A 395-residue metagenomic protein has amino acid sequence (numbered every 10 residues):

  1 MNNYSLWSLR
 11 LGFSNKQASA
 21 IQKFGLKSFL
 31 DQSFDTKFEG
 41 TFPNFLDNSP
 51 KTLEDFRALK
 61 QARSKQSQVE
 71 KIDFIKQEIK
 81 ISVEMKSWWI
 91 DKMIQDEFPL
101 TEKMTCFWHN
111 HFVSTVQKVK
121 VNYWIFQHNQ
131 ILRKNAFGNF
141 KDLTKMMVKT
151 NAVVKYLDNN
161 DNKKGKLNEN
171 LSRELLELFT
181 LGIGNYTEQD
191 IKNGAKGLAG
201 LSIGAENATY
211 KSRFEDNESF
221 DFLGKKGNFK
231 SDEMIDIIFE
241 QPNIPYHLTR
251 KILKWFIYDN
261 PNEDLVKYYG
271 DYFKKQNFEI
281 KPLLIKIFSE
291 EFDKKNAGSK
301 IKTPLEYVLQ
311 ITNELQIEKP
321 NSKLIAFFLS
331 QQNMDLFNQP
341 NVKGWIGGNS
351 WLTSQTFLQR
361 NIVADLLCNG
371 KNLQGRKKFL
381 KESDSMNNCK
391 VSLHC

Functional and structural regions predicted by a protein language model:
M1-N3, Q95-L100, Y186, I238-I244 (+3 more regions): Structural motif
N3, G25-F29, W89, A152 (+7 more regions): Exposed alpha-helical structural elements
N3-N44, T150-N151, N162, G200 (+1 more regions): Cell-wall polysaccharide-cleaving catalytic domain and substrate-binding groove, primarily in peptidoglycan/chitin
S5-A20, T249-Q276, I285-C395: Flexible, low-complexity segments enriched for small/polar residues
Q17-I125, I131: N-terminal accessory alpha/beta regions
K71-I75, Q95, V113-T115, Y156-N162 (+3 more regions): A ubiquitous short alpha-helical element
N122-K286, E290-I317: Active-site substrate-binding loop specific to GH73 endo-beta-N-acetylglucosaminidase modules in bacterial autolysins
